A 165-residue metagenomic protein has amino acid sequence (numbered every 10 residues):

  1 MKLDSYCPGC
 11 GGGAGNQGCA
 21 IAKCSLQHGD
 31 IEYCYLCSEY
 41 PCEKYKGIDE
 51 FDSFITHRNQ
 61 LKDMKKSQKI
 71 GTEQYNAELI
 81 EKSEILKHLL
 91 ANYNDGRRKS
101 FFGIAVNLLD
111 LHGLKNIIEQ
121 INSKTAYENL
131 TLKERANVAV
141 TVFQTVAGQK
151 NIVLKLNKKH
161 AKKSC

Functional and structural regions predicted by a protein language model:
M1-C165: Cysteine-centered metal-binding/redox modules
